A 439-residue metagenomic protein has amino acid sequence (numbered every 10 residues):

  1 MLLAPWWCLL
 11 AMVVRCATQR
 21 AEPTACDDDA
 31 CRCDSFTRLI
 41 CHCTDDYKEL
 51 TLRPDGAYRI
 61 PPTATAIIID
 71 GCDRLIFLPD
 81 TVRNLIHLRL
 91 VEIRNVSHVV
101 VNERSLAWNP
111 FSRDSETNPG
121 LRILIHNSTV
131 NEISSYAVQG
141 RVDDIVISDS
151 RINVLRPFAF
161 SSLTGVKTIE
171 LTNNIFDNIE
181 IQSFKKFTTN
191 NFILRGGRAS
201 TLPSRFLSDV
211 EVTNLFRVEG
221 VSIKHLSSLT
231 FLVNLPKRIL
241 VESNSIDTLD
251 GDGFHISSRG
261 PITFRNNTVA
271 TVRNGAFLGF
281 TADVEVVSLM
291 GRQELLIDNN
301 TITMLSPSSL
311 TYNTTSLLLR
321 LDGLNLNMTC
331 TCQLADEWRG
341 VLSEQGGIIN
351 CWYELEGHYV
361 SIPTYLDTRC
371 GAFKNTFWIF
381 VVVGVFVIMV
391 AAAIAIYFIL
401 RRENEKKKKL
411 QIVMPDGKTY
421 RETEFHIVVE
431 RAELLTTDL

Functional and structural regions predicted by a protein language model:
L2-L439: Extracellular leucine-rich repeat
